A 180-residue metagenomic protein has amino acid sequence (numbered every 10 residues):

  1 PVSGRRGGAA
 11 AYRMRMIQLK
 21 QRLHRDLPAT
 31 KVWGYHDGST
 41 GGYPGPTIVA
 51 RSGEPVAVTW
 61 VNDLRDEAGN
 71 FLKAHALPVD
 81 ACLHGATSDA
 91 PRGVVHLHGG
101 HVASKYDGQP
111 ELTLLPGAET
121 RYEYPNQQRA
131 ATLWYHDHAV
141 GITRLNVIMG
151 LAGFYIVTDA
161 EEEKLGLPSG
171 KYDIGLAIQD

Functional and structural regions predicted by a protein language model:
P1-D180: Histidine-centered copper-binding motifs that mark active-site loops of extracellular/periplasmic copper enzymes
